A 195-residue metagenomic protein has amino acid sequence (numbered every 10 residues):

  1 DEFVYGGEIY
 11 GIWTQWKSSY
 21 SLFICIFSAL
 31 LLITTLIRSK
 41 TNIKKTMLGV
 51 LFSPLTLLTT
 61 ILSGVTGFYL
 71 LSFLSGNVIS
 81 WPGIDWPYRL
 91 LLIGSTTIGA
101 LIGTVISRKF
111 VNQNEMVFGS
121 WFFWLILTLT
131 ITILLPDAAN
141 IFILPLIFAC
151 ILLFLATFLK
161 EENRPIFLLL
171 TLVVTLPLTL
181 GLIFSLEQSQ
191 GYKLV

Functional and structural regions predicted by a protein language model:
D1-T14: Soluble extramembrane regions of membrane proteins in the secretory/endomembrane system
Q15-I26: N-terminal membrane-entry
C25-V195: Alpha-helical transmembrane segments of integral membrane proteins
